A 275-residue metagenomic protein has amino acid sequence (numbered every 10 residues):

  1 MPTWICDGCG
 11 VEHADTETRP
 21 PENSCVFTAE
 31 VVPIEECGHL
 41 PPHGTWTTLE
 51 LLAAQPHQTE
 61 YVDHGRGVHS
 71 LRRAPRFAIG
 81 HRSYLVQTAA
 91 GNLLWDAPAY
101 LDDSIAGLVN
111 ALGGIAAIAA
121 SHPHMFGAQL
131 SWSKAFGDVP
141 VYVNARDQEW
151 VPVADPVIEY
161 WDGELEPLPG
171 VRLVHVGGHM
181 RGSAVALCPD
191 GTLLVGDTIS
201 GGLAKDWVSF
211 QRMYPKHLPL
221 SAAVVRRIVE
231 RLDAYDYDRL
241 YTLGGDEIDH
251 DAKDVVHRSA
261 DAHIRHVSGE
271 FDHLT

Functional and structural regions predicted by a protein language model:
M1-R76: N-terminal juxtadomain amphipathic helix that follows a signal peptide/anchor or precedes a small N-terminal auxiliary
P2-P21, E35, N92-L94, Y100 (+1 more regions): Metallo-beta-lactamase
S24, H122, G244: Residue-level signal for inorganic ion chemistry
L52-R66, L130-R181, H217-D233, Y237: Metallo-beta-lactamase
P56-I105, A184-G202: Conserved beta-strand hairpin/beta-sheet module of binuclear metal-dependent hydrolase folds, prominently
F77, H81, A145-R146, V151-P156 (+3 more regions): Active-site-proximal loop/helix segment associated with metal-binding centers of metalloenzymes
L101-D102, H124-G127, D147-W150, M180 (+1 more regions): Short, catalytically relevant binding-site loops at active-site mouths
D102-V143: Active-site metal-binding motif and surrounding structural segment of the metallo-beta-lactamase
